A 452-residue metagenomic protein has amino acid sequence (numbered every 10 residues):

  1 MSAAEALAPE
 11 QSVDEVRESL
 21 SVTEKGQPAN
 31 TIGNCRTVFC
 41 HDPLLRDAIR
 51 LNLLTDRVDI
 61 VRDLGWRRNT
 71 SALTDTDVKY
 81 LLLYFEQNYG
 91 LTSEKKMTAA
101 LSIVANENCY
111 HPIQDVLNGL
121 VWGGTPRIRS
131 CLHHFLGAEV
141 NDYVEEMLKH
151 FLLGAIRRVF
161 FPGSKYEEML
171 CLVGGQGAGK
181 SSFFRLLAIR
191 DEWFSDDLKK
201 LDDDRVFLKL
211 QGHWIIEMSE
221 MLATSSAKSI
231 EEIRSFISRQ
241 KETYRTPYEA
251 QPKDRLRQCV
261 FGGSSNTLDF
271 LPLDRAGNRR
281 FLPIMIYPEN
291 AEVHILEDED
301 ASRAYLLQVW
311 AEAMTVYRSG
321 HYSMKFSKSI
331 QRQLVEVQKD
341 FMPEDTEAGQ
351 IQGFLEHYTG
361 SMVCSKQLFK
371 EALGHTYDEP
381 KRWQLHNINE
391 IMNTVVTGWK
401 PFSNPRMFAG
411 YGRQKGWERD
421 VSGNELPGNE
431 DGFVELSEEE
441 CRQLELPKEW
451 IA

Functional and structural regions predicted by a protein language model:
M1-R127, D142, E146, D378-E379 (+4 more regions): N-terminal nucleic-acid engagement/recognition segments and initiation subdomains in replication, restriction
T23, K79-L83, N118, H134-A138 (+4 more regions): Generic detector of short, locally flexible boundary/turn motifs and exposed helical patches
L82, R129, S181, S365-K366: Generic structural marker for isolated residues within well-ordered, non-membrane alpha-helices of soluble domains
E86-H111, K165, E192-D196, D202-M218 (+4 more regions): Feature primarily recognizes SF3-like P-loop helicase cores of small DNA viruses
L101-Q211, I215, L373: P-loop NTPase catalytic core of nucleic-acid-dependent motor ATPases
